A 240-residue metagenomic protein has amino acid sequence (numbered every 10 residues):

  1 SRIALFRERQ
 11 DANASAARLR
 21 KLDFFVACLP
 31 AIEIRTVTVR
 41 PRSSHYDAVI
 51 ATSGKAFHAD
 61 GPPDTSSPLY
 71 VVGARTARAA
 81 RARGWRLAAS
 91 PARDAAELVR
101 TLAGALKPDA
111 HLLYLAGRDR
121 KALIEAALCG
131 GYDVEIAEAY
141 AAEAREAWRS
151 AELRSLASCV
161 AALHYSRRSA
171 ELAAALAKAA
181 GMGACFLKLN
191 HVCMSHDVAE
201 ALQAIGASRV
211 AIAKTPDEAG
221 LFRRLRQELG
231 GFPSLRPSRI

Functional and structural regions predicted by a protein language model:
S1-I240: Signature of uroporphyrinogen-III synthase
